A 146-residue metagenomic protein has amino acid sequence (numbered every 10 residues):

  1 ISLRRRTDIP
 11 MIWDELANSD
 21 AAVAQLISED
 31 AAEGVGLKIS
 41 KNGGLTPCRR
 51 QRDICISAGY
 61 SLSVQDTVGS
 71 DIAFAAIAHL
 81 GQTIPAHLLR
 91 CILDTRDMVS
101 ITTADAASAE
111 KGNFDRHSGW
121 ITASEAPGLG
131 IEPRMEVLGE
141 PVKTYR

Functional and structural regions predicted by a protein language model:
I1-P10, A17-W120, S124: Shared catalytic-loop signature of beta/alpha-barrel
L129-R146: Extended hydrophobic packing segments that form well-structured cores
